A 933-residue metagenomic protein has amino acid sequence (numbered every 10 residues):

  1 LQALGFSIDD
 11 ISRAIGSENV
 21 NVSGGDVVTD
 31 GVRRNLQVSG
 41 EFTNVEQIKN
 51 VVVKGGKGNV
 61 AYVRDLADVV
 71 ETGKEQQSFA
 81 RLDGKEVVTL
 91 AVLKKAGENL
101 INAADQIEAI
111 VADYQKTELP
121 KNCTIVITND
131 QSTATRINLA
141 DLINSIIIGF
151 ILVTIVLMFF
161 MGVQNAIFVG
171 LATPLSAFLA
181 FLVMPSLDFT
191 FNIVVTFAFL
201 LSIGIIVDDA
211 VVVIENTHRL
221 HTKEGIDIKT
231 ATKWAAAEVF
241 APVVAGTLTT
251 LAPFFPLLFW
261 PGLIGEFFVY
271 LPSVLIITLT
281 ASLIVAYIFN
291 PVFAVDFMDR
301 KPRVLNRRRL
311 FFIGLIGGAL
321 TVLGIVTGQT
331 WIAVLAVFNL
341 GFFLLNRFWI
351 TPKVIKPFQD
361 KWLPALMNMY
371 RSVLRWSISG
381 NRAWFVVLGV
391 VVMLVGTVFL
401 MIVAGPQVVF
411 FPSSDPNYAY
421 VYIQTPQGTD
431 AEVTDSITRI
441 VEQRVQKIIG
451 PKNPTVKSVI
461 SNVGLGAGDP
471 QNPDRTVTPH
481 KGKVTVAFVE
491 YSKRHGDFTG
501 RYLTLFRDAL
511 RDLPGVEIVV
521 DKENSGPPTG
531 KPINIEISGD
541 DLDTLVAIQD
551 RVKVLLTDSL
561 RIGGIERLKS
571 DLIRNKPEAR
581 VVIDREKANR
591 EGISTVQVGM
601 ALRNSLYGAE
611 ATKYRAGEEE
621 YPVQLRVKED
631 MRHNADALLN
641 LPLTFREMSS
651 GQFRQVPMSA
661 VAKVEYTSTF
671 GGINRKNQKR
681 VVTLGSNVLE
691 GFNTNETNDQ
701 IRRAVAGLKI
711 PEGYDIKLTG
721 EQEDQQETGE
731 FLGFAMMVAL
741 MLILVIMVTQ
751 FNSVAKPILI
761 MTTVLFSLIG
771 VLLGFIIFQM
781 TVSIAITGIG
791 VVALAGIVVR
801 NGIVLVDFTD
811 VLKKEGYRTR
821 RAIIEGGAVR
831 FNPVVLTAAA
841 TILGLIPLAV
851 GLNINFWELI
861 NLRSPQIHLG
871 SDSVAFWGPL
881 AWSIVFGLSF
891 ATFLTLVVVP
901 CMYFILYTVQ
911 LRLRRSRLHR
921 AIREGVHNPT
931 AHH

Functional and structural regions predicted by a protein language model:
L1, D65-A67, F79-I155, V194 (+7 more regions): Juxtamembrane "pre-transmembrane" interface segments
D9-S23, F42-E75, E98, N102-I125 (+8 more regions): Surface-exposed amphipathic alpha-helical segments in non-transmembrane regions that serve as interaction surfaces
T128, T135, L139, I214 (+5 more regions): Helix-loop junctions and hydrophobic alpha-helical segments within the transmembrane domains of large membrane
I151-R219, F259, I277, L742-R830 (+5 more regions): Hydrophobic transmembrane alpha-helices and their membrane-interface caps in long multi-pass transport proteins
I155, A166-L187, F267-I284, F312-G324 (+6 more regions): Small-residue-enriched core segments of transmembrane alpha-helices in multipass membrane transport and channel
P185, F189, L258-G265, R347-I355 (+6 more regions): Transmembrane helices with small-residue packing motifs
I203, V207-T217, F240-F259, E266-F358 (+7 more regions): Transmembrane alpha-helices and their membrane-interface boundaries in multi-pass membrane transporters and channels
V239, V304-V409, I535, A828 (+1 more regions): Signature of alpha-helical transmembrane segments and their immediate interfacial
